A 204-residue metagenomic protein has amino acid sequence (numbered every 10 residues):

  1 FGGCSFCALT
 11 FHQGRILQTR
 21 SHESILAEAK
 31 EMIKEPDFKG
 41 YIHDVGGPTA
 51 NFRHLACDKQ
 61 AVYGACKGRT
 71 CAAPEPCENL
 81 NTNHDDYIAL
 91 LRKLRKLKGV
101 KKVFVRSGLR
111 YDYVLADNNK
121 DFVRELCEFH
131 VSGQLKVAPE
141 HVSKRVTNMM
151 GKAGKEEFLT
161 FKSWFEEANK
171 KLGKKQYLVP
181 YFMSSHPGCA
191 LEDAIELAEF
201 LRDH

Functional and structural regions predicted by a protein language model:
F1-S21: Canonical Radical SAM [4Fe-4S] cluster-binding loop centered on the CxxxCxxC motif and its immediate flanking residues
I16-R20, N148-G151, L191: Short, solvent-exposed loop/turn segments at secondary-structure boundaries
E31-V179, M183-P187: Conserved SAM/AdoMet-binding glycine-rich loop
D121-F122, H186-D203: Catalytic cores of alpha/beta
